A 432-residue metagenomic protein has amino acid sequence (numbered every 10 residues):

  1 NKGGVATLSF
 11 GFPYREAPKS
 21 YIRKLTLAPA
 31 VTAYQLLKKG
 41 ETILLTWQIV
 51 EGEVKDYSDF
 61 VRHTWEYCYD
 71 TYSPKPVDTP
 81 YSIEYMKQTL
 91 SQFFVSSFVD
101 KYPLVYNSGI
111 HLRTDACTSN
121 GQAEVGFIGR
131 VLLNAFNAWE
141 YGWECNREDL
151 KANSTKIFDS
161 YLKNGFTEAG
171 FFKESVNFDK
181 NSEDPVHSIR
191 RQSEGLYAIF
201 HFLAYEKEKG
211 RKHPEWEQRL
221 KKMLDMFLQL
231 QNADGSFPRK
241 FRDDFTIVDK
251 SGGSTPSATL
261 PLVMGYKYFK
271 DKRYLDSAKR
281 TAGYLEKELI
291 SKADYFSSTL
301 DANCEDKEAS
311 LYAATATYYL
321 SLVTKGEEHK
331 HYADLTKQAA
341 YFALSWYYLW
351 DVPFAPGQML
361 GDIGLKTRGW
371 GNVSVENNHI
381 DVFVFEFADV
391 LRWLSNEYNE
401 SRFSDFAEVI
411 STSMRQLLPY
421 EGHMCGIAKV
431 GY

Functional and structural regions predicted by a protein language model:
N1-P76: Beta-strand-rich recognition/accessory modules
L37, E41, K55-E124, K156 (+3 more regions): Low-complexity, Ser/Thr/Pro/Gly-enriched N-terminal "stalk/linker" regions
T79-V95, A135, E148-L162, S193-L196 (+9 more regions): Hydrophobic core segments within long, regular secondary-structure runs in both alpha- and beta-rich folds
Y85-K101, G165-F171, E208-I247, R273-D276 (+4 more regions): Active-site acid/base region of carbohydrate-active enzymes
Y102-E124, G170-R191, S236-S257, D294-A316 (+2 more regions): Carbohydrate-binding/catalytic loop surfaces
D115-A169, N181-R191, E206-D225, D276: Aromatic- and glycine-enriched glycan-recognition loops and surfaces that form the carbohydrate-binding subsites
L132-E148, E194-K212, S257-K272, Y312-E328 (+2 more regions): Well-ordered alpha-helical scaffold segments within catalytic/enzyme domains
G283-Y295, T299, T324-Y432: Non-catalytic carbohydrate-binding regions of carbohydrate-active enzymes
